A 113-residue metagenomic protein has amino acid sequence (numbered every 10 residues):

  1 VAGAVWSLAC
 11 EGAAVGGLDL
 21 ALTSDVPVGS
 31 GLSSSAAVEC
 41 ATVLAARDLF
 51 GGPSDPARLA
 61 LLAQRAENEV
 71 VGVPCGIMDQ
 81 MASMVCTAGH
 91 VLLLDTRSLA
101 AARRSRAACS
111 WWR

Functional and structural regions predicted by a protein language model:
V1-L62: Anion-binding (especially nucleotide phosphate/pyrophosphate-binding) glycine-rich loop and adjoining beta-alpha core
G51-R113: ATP-dependent small-molecule kinase catalytic core of the GHMP/sugar-kinase superfamily and closely related
